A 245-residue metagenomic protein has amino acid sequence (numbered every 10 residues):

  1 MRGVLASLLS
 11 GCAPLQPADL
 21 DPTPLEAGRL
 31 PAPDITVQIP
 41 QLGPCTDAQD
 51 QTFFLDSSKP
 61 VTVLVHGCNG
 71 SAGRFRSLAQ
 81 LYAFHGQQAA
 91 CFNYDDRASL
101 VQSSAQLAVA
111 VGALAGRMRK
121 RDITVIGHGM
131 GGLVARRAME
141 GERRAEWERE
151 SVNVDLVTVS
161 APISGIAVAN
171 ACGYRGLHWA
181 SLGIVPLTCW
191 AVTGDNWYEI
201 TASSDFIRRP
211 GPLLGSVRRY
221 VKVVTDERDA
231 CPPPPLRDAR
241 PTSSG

Functional and structural regions predicted by a protein language model:
L5-L64, N69-S71, F75-R76, Q80-L81 (+2 more regions): Flexible, membrane-associating and regulatory peripheral segments of lipid-active enzymes
K59-P60, R119-D122, V217-R219: Short coil/turn segments at beta-strand junctions that form active-site/ligand-binding loops
H66, A89-F92, V101-P210: Serine-dependent carboxylesterase/thioesterase catalytic core of lipase-like alpha/beta-hydrolase/SGNH enzymes
C68-G73, D96-Q102: Acidic-and-aromatic substrate-binding clefts and catalytic sites of carbohydrate-active enzymes
A72-R74, I166, A230-P234: Short, solvent-exposed loop/turn elements at domain surfaces
A79-Y82, G141-R144, G173-G176, D238-T242: Glycine-rich, phosphate-binding/catalytic loops in enzymes
Y82, Q87, Y94-D96, A161 (+1 more regions): Active-site loop/turn elements of alpha/beta-hydrolase fold enzymes, especially the short glycine-/histidine-rich
H178, R208, P212-G245: C-terminal catalytic-base region of ester-bond hydrolases, centering on the histidine of the charge-relay
